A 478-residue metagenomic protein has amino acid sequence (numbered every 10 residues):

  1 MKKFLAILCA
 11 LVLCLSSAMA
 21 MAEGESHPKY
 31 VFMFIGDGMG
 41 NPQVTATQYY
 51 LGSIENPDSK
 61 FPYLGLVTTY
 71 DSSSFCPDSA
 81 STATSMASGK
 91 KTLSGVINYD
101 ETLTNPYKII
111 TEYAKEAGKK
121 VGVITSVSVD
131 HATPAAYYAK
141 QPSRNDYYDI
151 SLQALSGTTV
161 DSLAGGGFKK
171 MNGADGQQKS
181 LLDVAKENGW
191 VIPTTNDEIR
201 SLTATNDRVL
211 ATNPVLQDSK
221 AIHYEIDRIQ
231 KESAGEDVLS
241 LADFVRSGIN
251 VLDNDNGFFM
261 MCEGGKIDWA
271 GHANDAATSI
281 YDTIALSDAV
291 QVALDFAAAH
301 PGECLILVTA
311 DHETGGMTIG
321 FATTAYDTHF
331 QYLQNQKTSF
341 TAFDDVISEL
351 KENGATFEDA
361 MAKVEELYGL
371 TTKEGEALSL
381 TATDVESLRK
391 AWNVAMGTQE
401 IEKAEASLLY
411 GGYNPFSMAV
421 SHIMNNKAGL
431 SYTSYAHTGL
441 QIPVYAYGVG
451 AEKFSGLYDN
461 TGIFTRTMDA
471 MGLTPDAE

Functional and structural regions predicted by a protein language model:
M1-I7, V290: Positively charged n-region of N-terminal signal peptides that target proteins for export
L8-S16: Bacterial N-terminal signal peptides
L15-S26: Sec-dependent signal peptide cleavage junction
K29-Y30, M39-V44, Y49-T84, L93 (+1 more regions): A post-motif C-terminal structural segment
A87-G89, E112-K120, S156-G157, A298: Alpha-helix C-terminal capping segments
Y99-K108: Glycine-rich anion/phosphate-binding loops
I110-E112, E116-A135, P475: Glycine-rich phosphate/pyrophosphate-binding loops and their adjacent beta-strand/loop elements at enzyme active sites
